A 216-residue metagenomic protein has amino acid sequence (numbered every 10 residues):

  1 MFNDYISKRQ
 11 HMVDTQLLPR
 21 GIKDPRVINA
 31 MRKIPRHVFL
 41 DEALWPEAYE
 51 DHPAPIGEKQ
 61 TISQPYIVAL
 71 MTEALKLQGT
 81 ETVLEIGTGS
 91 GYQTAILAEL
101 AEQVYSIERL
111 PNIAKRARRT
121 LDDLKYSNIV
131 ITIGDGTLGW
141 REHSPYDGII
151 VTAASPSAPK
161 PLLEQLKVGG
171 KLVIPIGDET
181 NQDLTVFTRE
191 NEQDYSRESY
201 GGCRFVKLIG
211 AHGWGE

Functional and structural regions predicted by a protein language model:
M1-L84, Y92-I96, L100, I113-V130 (+1 more regions): Class I SAM-dependent transferase core
K76-S196: Conserved nucleotide-cofactor-binding alpha/beta core module
